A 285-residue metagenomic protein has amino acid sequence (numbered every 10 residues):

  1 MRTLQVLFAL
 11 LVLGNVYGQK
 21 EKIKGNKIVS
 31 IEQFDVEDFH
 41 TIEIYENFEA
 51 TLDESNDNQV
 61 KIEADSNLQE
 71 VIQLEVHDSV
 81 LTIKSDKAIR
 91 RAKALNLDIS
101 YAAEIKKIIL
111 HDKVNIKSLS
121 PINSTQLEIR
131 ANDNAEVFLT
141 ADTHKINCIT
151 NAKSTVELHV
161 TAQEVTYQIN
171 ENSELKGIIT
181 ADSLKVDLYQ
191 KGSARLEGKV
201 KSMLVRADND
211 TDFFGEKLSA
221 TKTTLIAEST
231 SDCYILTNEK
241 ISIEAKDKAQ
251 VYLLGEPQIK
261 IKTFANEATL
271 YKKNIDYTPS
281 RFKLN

Functional and structural regions predicted by a protein language model:
M1-N285: Intrinsically disordered, low-complexity terminal regions
